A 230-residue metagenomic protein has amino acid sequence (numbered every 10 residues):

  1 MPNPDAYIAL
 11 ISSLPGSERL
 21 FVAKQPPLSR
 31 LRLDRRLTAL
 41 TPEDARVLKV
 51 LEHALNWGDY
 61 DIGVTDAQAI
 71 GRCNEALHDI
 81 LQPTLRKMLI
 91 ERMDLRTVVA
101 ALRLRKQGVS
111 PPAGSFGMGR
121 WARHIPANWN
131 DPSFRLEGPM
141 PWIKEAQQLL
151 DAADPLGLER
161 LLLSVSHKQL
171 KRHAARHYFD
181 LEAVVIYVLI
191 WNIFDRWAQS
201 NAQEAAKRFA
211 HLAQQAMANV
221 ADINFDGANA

Functional and structural regions predicted by a protein language model:
M1-A230: N-terminal domain-start signal
